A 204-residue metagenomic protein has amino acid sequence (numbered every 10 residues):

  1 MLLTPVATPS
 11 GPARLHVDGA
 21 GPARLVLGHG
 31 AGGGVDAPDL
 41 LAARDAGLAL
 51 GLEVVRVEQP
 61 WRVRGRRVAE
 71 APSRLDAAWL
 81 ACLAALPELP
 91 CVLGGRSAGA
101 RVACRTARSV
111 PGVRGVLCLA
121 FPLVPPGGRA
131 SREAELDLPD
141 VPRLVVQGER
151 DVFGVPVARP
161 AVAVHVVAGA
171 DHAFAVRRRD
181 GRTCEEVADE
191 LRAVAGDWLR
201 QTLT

Functional and structural regions predicted by a protein language model:
T4-P90, F174-R177: Serine-hydrolase catalytic machinery in alpha/beta-hydrolase-like enzymes
V35, V152-A158: Conserved alpha/beta-hydrolase "acid-adjacent" motif
L93-G95, L119: Short beta-strand immediately N-terminal to the catalytic nucleophile in serine-hydrolase-like folds
G95-A103: Gly/Ala-rich beta-loop-alpha elbow adjacent to hydrolase catalytic centers
V102-T106, G127: Hydrolases whose catalytic domains are alpha/beta-hydrolase-1, hotdog thioesterase, or metallo-beta-lactamase-like
G112-P125: A conserved short beta-strand
P139-D140, V145-Q147, D151, V167: Short beta-strand/loop motif that positions the catalytic acidic residue of the alpha/beta-hydrolase fold
R178-T204: Catalytic active-site module of serine/aspartate enzymes centered on a nucleophile-bearing elbow/loop
